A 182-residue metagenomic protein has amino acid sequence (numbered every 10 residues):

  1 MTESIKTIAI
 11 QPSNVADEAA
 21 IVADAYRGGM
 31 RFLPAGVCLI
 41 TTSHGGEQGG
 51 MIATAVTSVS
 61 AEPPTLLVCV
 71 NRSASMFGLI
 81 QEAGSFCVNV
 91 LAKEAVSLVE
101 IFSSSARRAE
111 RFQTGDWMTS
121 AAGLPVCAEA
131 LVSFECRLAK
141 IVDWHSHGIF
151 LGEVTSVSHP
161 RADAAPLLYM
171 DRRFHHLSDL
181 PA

Functional and structural regions predicted by a protein language model:
T2-A182: Basic, polyanion-binding surface patches
